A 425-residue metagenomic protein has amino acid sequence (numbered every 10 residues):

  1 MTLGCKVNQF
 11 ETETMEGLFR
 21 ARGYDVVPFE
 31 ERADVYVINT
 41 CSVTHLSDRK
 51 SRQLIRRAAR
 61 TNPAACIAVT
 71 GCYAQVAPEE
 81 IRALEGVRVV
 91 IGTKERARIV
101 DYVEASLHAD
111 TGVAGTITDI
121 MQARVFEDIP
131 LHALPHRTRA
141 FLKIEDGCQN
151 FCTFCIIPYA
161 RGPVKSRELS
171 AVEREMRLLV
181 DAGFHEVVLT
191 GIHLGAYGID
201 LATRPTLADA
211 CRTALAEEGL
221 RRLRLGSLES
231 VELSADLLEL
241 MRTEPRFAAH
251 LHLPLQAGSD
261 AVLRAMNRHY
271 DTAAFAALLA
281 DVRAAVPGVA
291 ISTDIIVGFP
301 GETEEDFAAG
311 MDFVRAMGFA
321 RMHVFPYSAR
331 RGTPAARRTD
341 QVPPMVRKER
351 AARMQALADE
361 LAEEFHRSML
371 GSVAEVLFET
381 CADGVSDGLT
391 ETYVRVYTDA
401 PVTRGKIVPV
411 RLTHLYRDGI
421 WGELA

Functional and structural regions predicted by a protein language model:
M1-Y197, F247, L251, A273-A280 (+5 more regions): Proteins enriched for Cys/Gly/acidic motifs involved in redox and nucleic-acid/cofactor modification
Y24, A65, R88, L220-R221 (+3 more regions): A structural micro-motif
S47-R49, P163-E168, G198-R204, A265-R268 (+3 more regions): Short, solvent-exposed loop/turn segments at secondary-structure boundaries
I67-A68, V76-A77, D181-E304: Conserved SAM/AdoMet-binding glycine-rich loop
P135-T138, C148-N150, F247, A257 (+5 more regions): Short flexible coil/turn linkers enriched for glycine and charged/polar residues that connect secondary-structure
C152, V172, L189, L225 (+7 more regions): Conserved, mostly hydrophobic/aromatic
E302, G318-F319: Contiguous mid-protein beta-loop-alpha structural module that forms a pocket-lining wall or clamp of enzyme active
R337-A425: Terminal RNA-binding accessory module
